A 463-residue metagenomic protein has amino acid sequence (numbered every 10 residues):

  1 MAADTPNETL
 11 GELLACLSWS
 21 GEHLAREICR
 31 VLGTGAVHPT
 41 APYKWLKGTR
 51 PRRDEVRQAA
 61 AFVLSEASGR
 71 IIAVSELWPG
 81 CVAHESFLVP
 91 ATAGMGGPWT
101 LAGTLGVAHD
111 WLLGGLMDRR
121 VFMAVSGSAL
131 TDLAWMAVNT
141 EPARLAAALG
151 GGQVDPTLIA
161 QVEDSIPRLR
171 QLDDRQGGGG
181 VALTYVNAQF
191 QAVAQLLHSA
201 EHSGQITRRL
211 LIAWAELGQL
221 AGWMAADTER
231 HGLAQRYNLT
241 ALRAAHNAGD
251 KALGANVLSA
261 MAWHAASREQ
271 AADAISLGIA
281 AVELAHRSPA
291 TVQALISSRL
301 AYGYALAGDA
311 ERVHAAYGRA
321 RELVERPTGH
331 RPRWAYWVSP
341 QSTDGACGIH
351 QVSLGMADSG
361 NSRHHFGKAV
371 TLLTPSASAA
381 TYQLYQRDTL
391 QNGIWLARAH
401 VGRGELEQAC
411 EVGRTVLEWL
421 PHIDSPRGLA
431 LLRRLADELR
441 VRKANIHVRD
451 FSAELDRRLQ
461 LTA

Functional and structural regions predicted by a protein language model:
M1-E27, G35-R144, D450-A463: Short amphipathic recognition helices of helix-turn-helix/homeodomain-type DNA-binding modules
R30: Glycine-rich, acidic and aromatic/proline-enriched surface loops and short helix-turn segments that act as binding
G33-T34, S353: Generic structural signal for short, solvent-exposed loop/turn connectors between secondary structure elements
L149-A463: Conserved binding/catalytic microenvironments
